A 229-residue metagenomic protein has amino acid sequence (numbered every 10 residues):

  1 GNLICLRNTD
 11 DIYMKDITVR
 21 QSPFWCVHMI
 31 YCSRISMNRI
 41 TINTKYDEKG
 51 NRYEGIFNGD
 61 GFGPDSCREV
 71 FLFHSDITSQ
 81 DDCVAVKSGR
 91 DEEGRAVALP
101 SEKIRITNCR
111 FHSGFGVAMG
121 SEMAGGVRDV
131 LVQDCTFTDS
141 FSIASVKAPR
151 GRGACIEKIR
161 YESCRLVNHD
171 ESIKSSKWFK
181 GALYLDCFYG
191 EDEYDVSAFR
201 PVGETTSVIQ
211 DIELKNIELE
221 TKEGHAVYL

Functional and structural regions predicted by a protein language model:
G1-L229: Extracellular/periplasmic carbohydrate-active domains that bind, remodel, or depolymerize complex polysaccharides
